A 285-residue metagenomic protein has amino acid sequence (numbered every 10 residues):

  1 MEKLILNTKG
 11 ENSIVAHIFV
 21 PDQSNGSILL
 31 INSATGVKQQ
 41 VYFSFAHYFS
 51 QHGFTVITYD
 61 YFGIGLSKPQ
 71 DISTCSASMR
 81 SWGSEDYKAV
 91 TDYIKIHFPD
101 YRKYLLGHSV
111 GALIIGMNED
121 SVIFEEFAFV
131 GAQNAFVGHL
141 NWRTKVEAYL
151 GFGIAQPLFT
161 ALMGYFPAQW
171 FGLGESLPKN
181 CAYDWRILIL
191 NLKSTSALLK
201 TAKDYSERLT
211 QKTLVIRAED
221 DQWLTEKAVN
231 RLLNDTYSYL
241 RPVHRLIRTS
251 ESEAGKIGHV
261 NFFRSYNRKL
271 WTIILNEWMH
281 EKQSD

Functional and structural regions predicted by a protein language model:
M1-P21: N-terminal cap/lid segment of alpha/beta-hydrolase-fold proteins
S33-V37, E219: Active-site glycine-rich loops that stabilize anionic/oxyanionic intermediates across multiple enzyme folds
Q39-I72: Conserved alpha/beta-hydrolase
S76-H97: Alpha/beta-hydrolase active-site loop
L106-K193: Alpha/beta-hydrolase-fold enzymes
L209, V215-R217, D221: Short beta-strand/loop motif that positions the catalytic acidic residue of the alpha/beta-hydrolase fold
Q211, L224-D235: Short alpha-helix in the alpha/beta-hydrolase fold that links the catalytic acid
R245-D285: Catalytic active-site module of serine/aspartate enzymes centered on a nucleophile-bearing elbow/loop
